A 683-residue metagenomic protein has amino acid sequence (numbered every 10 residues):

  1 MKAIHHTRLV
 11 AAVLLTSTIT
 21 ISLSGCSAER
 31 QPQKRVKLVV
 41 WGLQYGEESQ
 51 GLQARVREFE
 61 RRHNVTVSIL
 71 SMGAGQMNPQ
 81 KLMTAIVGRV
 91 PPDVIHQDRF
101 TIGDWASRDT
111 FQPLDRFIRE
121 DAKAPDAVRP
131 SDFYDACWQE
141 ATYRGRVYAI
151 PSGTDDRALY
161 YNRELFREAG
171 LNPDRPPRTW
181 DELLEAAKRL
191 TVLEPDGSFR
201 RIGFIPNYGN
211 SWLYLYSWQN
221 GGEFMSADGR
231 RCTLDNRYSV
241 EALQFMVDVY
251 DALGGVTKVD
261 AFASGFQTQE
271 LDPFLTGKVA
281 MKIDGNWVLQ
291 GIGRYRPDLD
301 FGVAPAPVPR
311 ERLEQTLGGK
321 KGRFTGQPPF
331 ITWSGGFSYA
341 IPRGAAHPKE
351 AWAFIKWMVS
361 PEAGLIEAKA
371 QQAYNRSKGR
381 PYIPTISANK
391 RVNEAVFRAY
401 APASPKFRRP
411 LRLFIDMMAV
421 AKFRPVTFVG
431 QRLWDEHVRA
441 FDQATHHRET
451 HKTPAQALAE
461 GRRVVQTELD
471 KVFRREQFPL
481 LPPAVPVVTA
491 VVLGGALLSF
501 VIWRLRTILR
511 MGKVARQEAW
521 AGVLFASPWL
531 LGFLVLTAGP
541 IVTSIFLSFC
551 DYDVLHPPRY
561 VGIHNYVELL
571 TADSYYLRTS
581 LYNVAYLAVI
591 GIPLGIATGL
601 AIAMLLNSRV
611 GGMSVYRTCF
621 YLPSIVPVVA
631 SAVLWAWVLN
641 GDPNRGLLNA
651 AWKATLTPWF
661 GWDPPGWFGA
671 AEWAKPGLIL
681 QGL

Functional and structural regions predicted by a protein language model:
K34-Y45, V65-L70, V94, F204 (+1 more regions): Short, well-ordered beta-strand elements
E58-F133, E168-R178, D272-P273, A280-M281 (+2 more regions): Extracytoplasmic "Venus flytrap"/periplasmic binding protein-like
R99-A158, L184, A304, R312-G326: Hinge/lid segment of periplasmic solute-binding proteins
A136, A521-L683: A structural signal for multi-pass alpha-helical bundles of membrane permease subunits that mediate small-molecule
Q139-S152, R157, D181-C232, Y238 (+1 more regions): Extracytoplasmic/periplasmic solute-binding protein
R167, K406-L497: Conserved C-terminal helix/tail region of periplasmic/extracytoplasmic solute-binding proteins
L184-R189, D228-S264, A306-P309: Glycine-centered hinge/linker elements that transmit conformational signals in sensory and ligand-binding systems
V288-D298, P309-E436: C-terminal lobe and pocket-closing loops of periplasmic/extracytoplasmic Venus-flytrap solute-binding proteins
